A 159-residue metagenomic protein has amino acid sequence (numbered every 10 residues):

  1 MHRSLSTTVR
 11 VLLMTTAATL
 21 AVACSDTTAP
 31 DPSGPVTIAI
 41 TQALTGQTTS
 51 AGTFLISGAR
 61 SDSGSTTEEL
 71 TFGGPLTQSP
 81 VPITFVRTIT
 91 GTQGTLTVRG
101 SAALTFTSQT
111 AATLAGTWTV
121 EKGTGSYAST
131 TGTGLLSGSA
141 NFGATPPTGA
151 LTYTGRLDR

Functional and structural regions predicted by a protein language model:
H2-L13: Bacterial N-terminal signal peptides that target proteins for export
L20-A23: C-terminal motif of bacterial Sec signal peptides marking the signal peptidase cleavage site
T27-R159: Beta-strand-enriched cores of mature, soluble protein domains
